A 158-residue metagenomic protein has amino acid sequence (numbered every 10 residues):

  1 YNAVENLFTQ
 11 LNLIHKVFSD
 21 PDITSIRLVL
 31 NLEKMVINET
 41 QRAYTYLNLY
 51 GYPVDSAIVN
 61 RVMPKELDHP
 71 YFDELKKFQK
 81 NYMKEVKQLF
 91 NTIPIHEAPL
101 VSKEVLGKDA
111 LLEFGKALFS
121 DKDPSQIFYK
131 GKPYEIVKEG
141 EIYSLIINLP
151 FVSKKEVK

Functional and structural regions predicted by a protein language model:
Y1-L11: Phosphate/pyrophosphate-binding betaalpha-module
L11-V152: C-terminal lobe/tail of nucleotide-utilizing enzymes
K155-K158: Beta-strand-rich binding/interaction modules
